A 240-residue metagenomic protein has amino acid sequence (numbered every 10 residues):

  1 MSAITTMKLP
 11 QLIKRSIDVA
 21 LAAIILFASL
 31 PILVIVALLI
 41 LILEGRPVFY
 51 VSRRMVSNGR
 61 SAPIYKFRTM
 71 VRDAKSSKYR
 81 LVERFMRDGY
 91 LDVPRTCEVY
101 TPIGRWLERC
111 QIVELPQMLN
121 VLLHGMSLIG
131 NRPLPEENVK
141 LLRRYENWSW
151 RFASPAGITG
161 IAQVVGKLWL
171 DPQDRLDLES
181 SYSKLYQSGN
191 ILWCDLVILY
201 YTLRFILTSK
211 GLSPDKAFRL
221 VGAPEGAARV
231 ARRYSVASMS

Functional and structural regions predicted by a protein language model:
M1-T5, E179: Juxtamembrane amphipathic/hinge helix adjacent to a transmembrane helix
I4-S76, E146, L192-S240: A hydrophobic, helix-centered structural microdomain
P31, Q111-I112, G125: Short loop-to-helix capping motifs
Y50-V99, T159-S181: Short, glycine-rich, amphipathic interfacial segments at transmembrane boundaries or analogous
E98, C110-V113, I191: Residue-level signal for the nucleotide or nucleotide-sugar donor/cofactor binding architecture
W106-N120: Short acidic-aromatic low-complexity motifs
P116-S240: Hydrophobic structural segments characteristic of membrane proteins
